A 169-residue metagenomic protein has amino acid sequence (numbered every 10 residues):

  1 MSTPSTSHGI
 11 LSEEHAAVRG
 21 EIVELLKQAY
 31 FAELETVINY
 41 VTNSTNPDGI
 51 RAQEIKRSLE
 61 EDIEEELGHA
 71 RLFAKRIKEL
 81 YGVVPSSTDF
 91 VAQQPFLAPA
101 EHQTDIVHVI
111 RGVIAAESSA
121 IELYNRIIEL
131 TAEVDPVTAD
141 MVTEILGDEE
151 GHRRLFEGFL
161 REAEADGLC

Functional and structural regions predicted by a protein language model:
M1-C169: Iron-associated oxidoreductase/ferritin-like identity signal
